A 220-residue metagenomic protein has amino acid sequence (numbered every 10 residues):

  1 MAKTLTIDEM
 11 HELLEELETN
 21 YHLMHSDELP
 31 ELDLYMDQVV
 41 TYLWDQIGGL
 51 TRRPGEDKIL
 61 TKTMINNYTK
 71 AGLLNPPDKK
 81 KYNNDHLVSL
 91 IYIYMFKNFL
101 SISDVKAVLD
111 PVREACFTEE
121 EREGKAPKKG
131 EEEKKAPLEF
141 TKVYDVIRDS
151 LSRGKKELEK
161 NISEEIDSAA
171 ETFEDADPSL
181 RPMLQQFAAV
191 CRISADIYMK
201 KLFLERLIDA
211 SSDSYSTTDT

Functional and structural regions predicted by a protein language model:
A2-A115: Basic helix-turn-helix/winged-helix DNA-binding cores and closely related short helical interaction motifs
V108-P111, A115-T220: Intrinsically disordered, low-complexity, charge-dense segments enriched in Lys/Arg and Glu/Asp interspersed
